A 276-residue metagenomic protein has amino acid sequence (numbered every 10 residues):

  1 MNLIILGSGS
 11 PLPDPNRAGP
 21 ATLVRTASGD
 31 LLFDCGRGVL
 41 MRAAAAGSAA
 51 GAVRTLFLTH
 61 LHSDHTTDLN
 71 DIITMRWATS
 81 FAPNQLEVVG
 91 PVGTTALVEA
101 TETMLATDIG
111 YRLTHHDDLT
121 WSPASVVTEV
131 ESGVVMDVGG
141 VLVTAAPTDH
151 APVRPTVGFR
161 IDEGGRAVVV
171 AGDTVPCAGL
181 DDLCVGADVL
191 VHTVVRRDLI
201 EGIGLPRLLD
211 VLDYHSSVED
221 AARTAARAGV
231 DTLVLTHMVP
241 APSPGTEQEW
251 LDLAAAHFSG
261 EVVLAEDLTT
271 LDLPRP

Functional and structural regions predicted by a protein language model:
M1-V169, L251-P276: Binuclear metal-dependent hydrolase catalytic cores
G158, A167, V175-L268: Cap/insert and terminal regions of metallo-dependent hydrolase folds
